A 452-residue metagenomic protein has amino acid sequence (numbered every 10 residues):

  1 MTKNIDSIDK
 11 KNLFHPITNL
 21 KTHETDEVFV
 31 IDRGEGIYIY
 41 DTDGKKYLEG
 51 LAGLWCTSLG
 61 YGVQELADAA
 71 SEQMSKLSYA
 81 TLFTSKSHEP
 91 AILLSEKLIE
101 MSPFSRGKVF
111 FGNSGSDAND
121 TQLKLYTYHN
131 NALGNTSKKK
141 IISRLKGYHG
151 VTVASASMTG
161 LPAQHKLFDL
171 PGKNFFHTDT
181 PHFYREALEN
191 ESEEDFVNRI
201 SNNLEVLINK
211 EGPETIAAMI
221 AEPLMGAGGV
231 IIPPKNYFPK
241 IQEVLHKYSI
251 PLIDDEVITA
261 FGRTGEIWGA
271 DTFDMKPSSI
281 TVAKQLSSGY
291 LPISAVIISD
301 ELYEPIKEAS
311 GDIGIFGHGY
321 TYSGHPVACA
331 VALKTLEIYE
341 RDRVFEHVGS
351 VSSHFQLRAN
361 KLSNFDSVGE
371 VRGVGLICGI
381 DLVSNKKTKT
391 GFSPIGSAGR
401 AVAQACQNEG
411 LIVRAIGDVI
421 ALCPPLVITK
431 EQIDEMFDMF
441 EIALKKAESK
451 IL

Functional and structural regions predicted by a protein language model:
M1-L452: Conserved N-terminal phosphate-binding loop of PLP-dependent enzymes in the Aspartate aminotransferase
